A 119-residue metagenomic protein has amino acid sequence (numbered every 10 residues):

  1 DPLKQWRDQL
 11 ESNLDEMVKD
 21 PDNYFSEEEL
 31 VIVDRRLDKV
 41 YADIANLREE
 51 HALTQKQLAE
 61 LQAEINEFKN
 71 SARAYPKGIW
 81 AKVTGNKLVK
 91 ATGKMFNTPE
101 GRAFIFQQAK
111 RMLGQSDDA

Functional and structural regions predicted by a protein language model:
P2-G85: Membrane-active, amphipathic/fusogenic segments and juxtamembrane/transmembrane anchors that bind or insert into lipid
E67-A119: Membrane-inserting effector segments that mediate pore formation, membrane fusion, or transient membrane insertion
